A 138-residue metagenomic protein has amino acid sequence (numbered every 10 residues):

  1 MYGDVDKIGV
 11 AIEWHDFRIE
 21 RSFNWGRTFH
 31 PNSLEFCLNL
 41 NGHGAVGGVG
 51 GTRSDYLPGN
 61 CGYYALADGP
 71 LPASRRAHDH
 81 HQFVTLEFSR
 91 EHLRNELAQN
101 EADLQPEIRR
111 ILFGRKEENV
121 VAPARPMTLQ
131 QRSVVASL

Functional and structural regions predicted by a protein language model:
M1-H43: N-terminal low-complexity or simple alpha-helical regulatory segments that function as activation/interaction modules
H43-L138: Alpha-helical bundle regulatory/interaction domains
